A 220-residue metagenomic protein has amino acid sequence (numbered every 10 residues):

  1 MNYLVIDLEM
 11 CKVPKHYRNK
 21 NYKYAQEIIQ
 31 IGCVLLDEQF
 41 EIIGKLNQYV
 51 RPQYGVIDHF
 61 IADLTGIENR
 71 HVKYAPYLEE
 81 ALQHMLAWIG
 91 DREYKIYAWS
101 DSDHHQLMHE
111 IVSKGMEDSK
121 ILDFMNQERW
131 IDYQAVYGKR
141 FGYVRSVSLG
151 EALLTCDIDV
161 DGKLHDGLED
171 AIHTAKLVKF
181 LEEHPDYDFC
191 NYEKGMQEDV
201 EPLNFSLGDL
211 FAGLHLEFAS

Functional and structural regions predicted by a protein language model:
N2-H109, G162: Conserved non-catalytic scaffold segment of RNase H-like nuclease domains
I6, I131, E169: Active-site flanking residues adjacent to catalytic metal/cofactor-binding acidic residues
M10-K12, A135, H173: Short, glycine/acidic-enriched loop or turn micro-motifs at the edges of active sites
V56, A62-T65, V72, A135-E169: Active-site-proximal helix-loop-helix substrate-binding element of RNase H-like nuclease domains
S102-E128: Substrate-recognition/cap helix-loop segment adjacent to the acidic, metal-dependent catalytic center of Asp-based
Q127-V136: A contiguous pocket-lining binding segment that forms or flanks enzyme active sites
D166-K179: Acidic, divalent-metal-coordinating active-site segment for phosphoryl/phosphodiester hydrolysis, typified by short
K176-S220: Acidic two-metal-ion nuclease catalytic site recognized across multiple nuclease folds, prominently DnaQ/RNase D-T
